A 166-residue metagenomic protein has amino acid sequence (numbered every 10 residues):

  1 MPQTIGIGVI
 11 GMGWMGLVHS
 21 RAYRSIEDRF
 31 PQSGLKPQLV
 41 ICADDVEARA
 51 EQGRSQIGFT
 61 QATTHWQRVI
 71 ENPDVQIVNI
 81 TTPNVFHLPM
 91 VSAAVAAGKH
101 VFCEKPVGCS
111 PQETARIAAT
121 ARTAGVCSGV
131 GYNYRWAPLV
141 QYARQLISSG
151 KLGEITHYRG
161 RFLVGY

Functional and structural regions predicted by a protein language model:
M1-I57: N-terminal Rossmann-like dinucleotide-binding module
G6-G8, Q38, D74-I77, H100 (+1 more regions): Structural signature of beta-strand start/N-cap positions in the alpha/beta core of ABC transporter nucleotide-binding
G11, K105, G150: Conserved G/P- and acidic residue-centered "switch" motifs that form tight phosphate/ATP-binding loops in soluble
A22, I26-R29, Q56, S92-A97 (+3 more regions): Alpha-helical structural signal in soluble globular domains
I26, N72-P73, A137: Acidic-histidine catalytic/liganding microenvironments
C42, V78, Y158: Receiver (REC) domain switch-region micro-motif
V46-A48, I57-T120: Beta-loop-alpha module in the N-terminal Rossmann-like domain of NAD(P)-dependent dehydrogenases, especially those
G108-Y166: A contiguous active-site-proximal alpha/beta segment in oxidoreductase catalytic domains
